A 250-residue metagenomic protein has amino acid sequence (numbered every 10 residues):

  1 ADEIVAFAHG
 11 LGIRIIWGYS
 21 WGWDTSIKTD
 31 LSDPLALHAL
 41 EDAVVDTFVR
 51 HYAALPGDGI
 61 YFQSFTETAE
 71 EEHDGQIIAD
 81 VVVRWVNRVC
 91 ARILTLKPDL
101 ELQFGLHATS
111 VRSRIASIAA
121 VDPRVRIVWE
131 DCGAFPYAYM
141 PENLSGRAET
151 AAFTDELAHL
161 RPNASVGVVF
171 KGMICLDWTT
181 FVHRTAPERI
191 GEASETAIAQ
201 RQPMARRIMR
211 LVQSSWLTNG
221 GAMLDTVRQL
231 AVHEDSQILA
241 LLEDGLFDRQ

Functional and structural regions predicted by a protein language model:
A1-Q250: Catalytic-core regions of glycoside hydrolase
